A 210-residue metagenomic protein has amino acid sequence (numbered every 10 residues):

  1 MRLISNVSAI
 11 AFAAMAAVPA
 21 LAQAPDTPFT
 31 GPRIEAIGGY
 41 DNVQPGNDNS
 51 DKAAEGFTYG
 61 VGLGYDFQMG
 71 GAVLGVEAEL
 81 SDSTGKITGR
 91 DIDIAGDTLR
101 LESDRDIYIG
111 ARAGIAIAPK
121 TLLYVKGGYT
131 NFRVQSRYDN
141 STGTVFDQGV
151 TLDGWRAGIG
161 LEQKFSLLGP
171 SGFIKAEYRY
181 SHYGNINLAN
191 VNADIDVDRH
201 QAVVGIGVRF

Functional and structural regions predicted by a protein language model:
R2-S8, P19-F210: Gram-negative outer-membrane beta-barrel domains
M15-A16: Hydrophobic alpha-helical transmembrane segments of integral membrane proteins, especially lipid-exposed positions
